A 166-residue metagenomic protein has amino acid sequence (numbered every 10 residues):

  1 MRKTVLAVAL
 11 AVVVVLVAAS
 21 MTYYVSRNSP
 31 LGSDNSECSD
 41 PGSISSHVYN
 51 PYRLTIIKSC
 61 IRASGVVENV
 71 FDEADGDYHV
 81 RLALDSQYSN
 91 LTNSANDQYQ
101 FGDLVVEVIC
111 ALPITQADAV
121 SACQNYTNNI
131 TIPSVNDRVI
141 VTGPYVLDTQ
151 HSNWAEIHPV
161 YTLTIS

Functional and structural regions predicted by a protein language model:
R2-A9, L16-S166: OB-fold and OB-like single-stranded nucleic-acid-recognition modules and their adjacent interaction interfaces
